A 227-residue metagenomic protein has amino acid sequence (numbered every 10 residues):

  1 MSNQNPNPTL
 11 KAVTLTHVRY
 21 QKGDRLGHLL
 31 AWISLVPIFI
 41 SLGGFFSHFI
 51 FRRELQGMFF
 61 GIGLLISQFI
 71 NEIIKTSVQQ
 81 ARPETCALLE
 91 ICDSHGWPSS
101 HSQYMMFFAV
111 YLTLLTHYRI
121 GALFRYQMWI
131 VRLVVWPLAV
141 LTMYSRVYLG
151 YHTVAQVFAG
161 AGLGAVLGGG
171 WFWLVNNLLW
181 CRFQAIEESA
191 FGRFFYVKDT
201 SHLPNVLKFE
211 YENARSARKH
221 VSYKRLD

Functional and structural regions predicted by a protein language model:
M1-D93, V110-D227: Terminal transmembrane helix and immediately flanking juxtamembrane interfaces of multi-pass membrane proteins
I91-A109: Glycine/serine-rich anion-binding loops at beta->alpha junctions that coordinate negatively charged ligand groups
